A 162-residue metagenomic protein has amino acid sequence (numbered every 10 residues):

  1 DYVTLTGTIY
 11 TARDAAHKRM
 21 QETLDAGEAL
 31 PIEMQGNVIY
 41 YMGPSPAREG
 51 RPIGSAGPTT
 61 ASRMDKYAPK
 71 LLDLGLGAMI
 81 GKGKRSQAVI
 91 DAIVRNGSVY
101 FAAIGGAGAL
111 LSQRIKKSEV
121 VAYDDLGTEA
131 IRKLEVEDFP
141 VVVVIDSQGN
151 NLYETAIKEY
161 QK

Functional and structural regions predicted by a protein language model:
Y2-V3, T8-A12, S147: Short, charged beta-turn/beta-strand-edge "cap" motif at the junction between a beta-strand and an adjacent loop
T11-F139: Feature captures the catalytic cores and cofactor-binding loops of soluble hydro-lyases/lyases that act on carboxylate
Y67-A68, V144-K162: Active-site/ligand-binding-proximal alpha/beta "capping" segment
